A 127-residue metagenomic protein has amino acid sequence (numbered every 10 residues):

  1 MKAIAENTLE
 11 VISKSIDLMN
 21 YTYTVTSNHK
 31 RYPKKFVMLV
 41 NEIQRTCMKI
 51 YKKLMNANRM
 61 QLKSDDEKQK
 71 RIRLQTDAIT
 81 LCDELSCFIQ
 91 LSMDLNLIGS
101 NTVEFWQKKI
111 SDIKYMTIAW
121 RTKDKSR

Functional and structural regions predicted by a protein language model:
M1-R127: Amphipathic alpha-helical assembly/interaction segments
